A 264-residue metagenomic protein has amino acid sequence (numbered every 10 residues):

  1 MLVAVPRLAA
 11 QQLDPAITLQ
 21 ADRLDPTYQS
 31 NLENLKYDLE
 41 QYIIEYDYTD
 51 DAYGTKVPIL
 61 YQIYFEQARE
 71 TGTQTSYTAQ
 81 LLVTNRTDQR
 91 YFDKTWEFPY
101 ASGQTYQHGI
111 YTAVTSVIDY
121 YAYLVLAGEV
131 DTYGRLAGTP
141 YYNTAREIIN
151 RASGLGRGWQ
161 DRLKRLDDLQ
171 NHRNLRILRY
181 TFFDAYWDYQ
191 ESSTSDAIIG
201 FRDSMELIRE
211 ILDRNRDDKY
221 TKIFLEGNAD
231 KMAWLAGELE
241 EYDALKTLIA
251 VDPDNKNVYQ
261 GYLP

Functional and structural regions predicted by a protein language model:
M1-Q12: Bacterial Sec-dependent N-terminal signal peptides
Q11-T78, R86-R90: Start-of-domain marker
T18, R202-P264: A cross-kingdom marker for long, charged
P26-N34, T112-S116, S195, K219: Soluble non-cytosolic domains of exported or imported proteins
E40-Y48, Y123, A127-D131, A233 (+1 more regions): Sec-exported extracytoplasmic/periplasmic mature domains
T73-D168: Acidic/His-rich structured neighborhood in mature extracellular/periplasmic domains
G138, Y142-F224: Flexible, glycine-rich surface segments
